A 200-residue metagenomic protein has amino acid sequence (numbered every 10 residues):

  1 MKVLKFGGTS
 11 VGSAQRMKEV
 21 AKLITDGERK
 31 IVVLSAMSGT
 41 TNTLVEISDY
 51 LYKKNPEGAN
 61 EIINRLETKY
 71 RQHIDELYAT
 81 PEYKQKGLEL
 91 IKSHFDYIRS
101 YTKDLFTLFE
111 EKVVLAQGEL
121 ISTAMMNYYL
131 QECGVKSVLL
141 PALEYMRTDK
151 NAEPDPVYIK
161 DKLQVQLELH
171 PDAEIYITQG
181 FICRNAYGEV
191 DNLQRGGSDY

Functional and structural regions predicted by a protein language model:
M1-Y200: Nucleotide/pyrophosphate-binding catalytic subdomain
